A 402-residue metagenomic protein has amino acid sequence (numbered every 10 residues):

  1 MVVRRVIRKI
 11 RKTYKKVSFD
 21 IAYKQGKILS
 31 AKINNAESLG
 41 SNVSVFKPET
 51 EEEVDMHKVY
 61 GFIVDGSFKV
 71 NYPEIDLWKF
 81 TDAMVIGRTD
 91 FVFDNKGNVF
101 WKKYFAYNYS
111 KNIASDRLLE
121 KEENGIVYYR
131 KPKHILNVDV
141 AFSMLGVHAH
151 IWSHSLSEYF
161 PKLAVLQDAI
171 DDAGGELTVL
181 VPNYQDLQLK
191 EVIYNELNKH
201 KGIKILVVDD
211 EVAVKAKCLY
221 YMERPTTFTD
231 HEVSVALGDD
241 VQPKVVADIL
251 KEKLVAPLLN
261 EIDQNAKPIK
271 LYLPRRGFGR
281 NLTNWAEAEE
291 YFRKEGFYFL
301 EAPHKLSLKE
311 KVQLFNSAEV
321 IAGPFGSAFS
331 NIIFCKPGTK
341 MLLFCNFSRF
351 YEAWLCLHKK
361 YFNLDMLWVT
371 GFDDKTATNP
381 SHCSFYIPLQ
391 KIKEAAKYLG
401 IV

Functional and structural regions predicted by a protein language model:
V2-V402: The feature primarily captures lumenal catalytic ectodomains of type II secretory-pathway glycosyltransferases
